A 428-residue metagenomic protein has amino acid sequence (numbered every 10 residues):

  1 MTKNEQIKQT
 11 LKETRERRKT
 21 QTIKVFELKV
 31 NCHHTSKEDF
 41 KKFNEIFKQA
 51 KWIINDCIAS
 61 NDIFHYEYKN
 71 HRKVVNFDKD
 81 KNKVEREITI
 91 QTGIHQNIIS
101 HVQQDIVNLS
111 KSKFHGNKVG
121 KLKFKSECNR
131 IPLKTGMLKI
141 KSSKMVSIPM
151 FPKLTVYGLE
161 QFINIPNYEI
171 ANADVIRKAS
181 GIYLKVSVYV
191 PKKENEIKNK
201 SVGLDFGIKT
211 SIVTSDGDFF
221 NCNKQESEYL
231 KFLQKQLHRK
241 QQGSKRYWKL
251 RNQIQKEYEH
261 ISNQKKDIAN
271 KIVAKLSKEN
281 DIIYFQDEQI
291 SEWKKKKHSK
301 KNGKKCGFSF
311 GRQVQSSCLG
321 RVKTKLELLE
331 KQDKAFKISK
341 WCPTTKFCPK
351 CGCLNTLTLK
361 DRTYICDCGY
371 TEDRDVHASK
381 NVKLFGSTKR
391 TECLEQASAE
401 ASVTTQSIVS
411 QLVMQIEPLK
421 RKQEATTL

Functional and structural regions predicted by a protein language model:
M1-S100: Gly/serine-rich nucleotide phosphate-binding loop at the start of the catalytic core of nucleotide/ADP-ribose-handling
N4, K24-E27, P166, S180-L428: Positively charged, helix-rich recognition surfaces that bind polyanionic ligands
N4-E5, Q9, F77, S112 (+3 more regions): N-terminal cationic leader/targeting segments used for protein routing and processing
E16-R18, A171-D174, S187-E194: Catalytic micro-motifs at enzyme active sites that drive phosphoryl/nucleotidyl and oxygen chemistry
F47-A50, V102-S110, L250, I254-I261: Short amphipathic alpha-helical coiled-coil/interface segments
I54, I58-N61, S110-F114, Q241: A generic secondary-structure signal for well-formed alpha-helical elements
V74-K178, C306, R312, S316: Acidic carboxylate diad motif detector
